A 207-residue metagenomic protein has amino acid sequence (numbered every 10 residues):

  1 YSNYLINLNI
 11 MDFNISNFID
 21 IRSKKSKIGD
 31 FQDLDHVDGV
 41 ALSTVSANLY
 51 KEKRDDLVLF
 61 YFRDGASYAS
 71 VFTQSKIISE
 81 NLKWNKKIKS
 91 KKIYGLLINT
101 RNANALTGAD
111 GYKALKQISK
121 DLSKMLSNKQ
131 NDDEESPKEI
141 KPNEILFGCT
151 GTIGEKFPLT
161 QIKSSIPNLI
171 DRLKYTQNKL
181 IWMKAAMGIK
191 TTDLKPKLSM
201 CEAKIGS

Functional and structural regions predicted by a protein language model:
Y1-I10: Short, Lys/Arg-enriched N-terminal segments with co-localized hydrophobic residues within the first ~10-30 amino acids
M11-F72: N-terminal amphipathic/basic leader segments beginning at the initiator methionine
K51-D55, I88-G95: N-terminal glycine-rich anion-binding loops that anchor highly charged ligand groups
D56-L59, N81, Y94-I98, N143-L146: Structural motif
S67-K89, K190-K204: Glycine-rich oxoanion-binding loops at beta->alpha junctions
G95-G108, L146-I153: Short glycine-rich or small-residue beta-strand-to-loop segments that form or flank ligand, phosphate, metal/Fe-S
T100-Q130: Alpha-helical support elements that line or immediately flank enzyme active sites and cofactor-binding pockets
K120, K124-N128, E139-S207: Glycine-rich, mobile lid/loop segments that gate access to catalytic sites or pores
